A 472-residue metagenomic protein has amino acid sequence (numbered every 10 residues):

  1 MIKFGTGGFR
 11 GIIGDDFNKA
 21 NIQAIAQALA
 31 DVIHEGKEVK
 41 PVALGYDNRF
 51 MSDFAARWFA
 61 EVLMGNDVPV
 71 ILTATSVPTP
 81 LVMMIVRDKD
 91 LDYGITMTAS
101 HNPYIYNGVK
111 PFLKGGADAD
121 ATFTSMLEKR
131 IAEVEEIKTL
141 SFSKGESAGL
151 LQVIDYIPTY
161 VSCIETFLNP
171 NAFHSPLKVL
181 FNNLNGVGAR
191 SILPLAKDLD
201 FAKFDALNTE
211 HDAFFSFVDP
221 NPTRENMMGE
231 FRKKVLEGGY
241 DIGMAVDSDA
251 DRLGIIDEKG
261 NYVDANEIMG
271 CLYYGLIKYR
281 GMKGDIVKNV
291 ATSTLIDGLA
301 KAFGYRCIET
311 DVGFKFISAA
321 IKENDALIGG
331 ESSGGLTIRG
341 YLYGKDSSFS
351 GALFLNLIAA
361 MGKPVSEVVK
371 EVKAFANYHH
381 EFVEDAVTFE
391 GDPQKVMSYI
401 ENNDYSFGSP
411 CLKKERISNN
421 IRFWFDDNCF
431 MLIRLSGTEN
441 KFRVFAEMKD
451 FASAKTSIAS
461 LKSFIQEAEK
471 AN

Functional and structural regions predicted by a protein language model:
M1-D67, Y93, E146, L150-K178: An N-terminal, well-structured beta->alpha segment
G7, L44, V82, I95 (+11 more regions): Buried hydrophobic positions in well-ordered alpha/beta secondary-structure cores of metabolic enzymes
I12, N107-L236: Gly/Ser/Thr-enriched, mixed-charge loops and adjacent short helices that form phosphate/oxyanion-binding elements
D31, P41-Y106, L195-I256: N-terminal small/polar loop signature for handling phosphorylated ligands or for N-terminal nucleophile
G45-N48, F181-N183, D257, A446-M448: Short glycine-centered, acidic/aromatic-flanked micro-motifs in structured strand/loop junctions that mark active-site
A74, K129-V161, E258-S332, T337: Proline/glycine-rich low-complexity loops and linkers
I95, G108-L127, L253-K278, G330 (+2 more regions): Glycine-rich phosphate-binding loop of actin/hexokinase-like ATP-binding domains
I242, M282-N472: Phosphate-binding and adjacent anionic-ligand microenvironments
